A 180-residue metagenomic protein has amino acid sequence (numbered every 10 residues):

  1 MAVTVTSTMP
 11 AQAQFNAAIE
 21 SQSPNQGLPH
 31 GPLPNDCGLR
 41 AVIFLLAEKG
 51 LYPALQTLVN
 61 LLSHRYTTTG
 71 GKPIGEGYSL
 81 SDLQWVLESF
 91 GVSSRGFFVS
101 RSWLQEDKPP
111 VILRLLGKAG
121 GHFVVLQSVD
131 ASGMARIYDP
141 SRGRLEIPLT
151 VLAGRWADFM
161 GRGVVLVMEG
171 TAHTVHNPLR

Functional and structural regions predicted by a protein language model:
V5-P29, L33, I43-E48, Q56-N177: Conserved active-site-adjacent core of cysteine acyl-enzyme catalytic domains
C37: Short cysteine clusters
